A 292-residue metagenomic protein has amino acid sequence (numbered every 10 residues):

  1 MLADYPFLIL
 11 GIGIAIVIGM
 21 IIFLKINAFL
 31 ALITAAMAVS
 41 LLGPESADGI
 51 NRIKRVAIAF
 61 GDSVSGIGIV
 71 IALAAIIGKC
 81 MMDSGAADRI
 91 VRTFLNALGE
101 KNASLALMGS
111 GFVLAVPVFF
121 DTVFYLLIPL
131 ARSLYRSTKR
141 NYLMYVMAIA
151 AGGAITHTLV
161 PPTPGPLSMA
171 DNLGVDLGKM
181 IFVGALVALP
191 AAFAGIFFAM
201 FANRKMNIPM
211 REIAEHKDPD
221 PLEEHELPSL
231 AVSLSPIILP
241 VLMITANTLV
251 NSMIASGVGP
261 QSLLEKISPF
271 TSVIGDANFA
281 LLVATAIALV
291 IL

Functional and structural regions predicted by a protein language model:
L2-D4, A47, F182-L292: Long, contiguous bundles of hydrophobic transmembrane helices that form the permeation core of multi-pass
D4-I9, F23-A31, A57-L73, M82-D83 (+3 more regions): Helical membrane-embedded segments and adjacent short helical loop/helix-boundary regions of multi-pass membrane
I18, I22, S40-P44, V116 (+1 more regions): Membrane-embedded alpha-helical segments of multi-pass transporters/permeases
I18-K25, A74, G78, S110-F119 (+1 more regions): Transmembrane alpha-helix interface/packing and boundary motifs in multi-pass membrane proteins, characterized by
G19-L30, R136-M144: Membrane-helix interface "capping/anchor" motifs
V39-G43, A47-D48, D121, Y125-N141 (+1 more regions): Membrane-interfacial helix-loop connectors
D48-S137: Membrane-embedded alpha-helical segments and adjacent helix-loop junctions characteristic of multi-pass solute
E100-V116, T138-T158, D176-P190: Alpha-helical transmembrane segments of multi-pass membrane proteins
